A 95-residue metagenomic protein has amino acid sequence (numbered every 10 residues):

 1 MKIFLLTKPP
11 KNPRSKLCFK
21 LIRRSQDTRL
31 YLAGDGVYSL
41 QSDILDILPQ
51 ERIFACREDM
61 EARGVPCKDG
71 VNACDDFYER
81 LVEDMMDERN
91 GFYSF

Functional and structural regions predicted by a protein language model:
K2, D27-T28, I53: Hydrophobic anchor at the start of a short beta-strand that flanks the dinucleotide cofactor-binding loop
K2-S15, G34: Short, glycine-rich nucleotide/cofactor-binding loops
P10-L30: Histidine-anchored nucleotide/phosphate-binding helix
F19, Q41-L45: Short, T/G/N/S-enriched strand-turn elements that build extracellular solenoid repeat scaffolds
S25, Q50-E51, E88-N90: Short, well-ordered alpha-helix to beta-strand connector turns
G34-Y38, E58-M60: Short beta-alpha junction loops
L45-G70: A glycine-rich helix N-cap at a beta->alpha junction
V65-F95: C-terminal structural segments of small proteins and small subunits
